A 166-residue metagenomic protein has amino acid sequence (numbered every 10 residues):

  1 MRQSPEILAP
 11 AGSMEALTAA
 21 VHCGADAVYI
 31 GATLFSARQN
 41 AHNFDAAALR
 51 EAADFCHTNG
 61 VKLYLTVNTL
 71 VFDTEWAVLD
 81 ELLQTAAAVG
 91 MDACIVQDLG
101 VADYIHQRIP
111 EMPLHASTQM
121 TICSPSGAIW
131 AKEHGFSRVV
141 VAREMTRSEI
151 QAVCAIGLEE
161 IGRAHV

Functional and structural regions predicted by a protein language model:
M1-A164: Non-catalytic helical/linker scaffolds that mediate oligomerization, partner binding, and domain coupling around large
